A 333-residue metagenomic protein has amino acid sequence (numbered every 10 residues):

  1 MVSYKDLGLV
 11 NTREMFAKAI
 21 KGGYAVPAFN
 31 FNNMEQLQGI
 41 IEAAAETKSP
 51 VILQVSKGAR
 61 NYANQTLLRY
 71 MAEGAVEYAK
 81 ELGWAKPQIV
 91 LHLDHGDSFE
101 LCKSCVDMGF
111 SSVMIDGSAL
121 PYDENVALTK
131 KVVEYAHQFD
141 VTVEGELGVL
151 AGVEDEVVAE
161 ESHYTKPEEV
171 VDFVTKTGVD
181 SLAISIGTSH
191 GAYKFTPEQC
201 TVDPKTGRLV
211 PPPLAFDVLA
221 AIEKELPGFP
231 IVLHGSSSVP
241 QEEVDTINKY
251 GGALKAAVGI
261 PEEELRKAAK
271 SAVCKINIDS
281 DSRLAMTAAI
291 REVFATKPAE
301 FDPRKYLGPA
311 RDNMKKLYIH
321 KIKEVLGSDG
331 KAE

Functional and structural regions predicted by a protein language model:
M1-P27, E300-F301: Generic N-terminal amphipathic, Lys/Arg-enriched alpha-helix
S3, Y24-N32, A59, K305 (+1 more regions): A short N-terminal beta->alpha junction/helix N-cap motif
V10-K21, M34-A59, Q65-K86, H95-P230 (+6 more regions): Alpha/beta enzyme core
V26-N30, L91-H92, M114, I231-L233 (+2 more regions): Short catalytic-loop micro-motif centered on adjacent basic/acidic residues
L53, R60-N64, L265, C274-P298 (+1 more regions): Shared catalytic-loop signature of beta/alpha-barrel
G235-S238, V258, I278-S282: Short acidic/histidine-rich active-site segments
A289-E333: Extended, intrinsically disordered, low-complexity segments
